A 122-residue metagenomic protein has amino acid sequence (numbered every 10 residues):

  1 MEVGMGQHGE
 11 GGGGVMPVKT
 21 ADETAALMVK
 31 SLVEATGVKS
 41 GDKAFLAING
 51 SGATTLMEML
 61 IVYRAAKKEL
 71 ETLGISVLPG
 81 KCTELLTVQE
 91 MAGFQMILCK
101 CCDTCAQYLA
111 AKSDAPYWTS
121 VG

Functional and structural regions predicted by a protein language model:
M1-L60: Mixed-charge interfacial surface used for oligomerization/domain docking and macromolecular partner engagement
V18-D22, A26-L27, L73, A106 (+1 more regions): Contiguous interface-forming segments/domains that mediate binding rather than catalysis
M28-T36, Y63-G74, L98-D103: Structural signal for hydrophobic packing residues in well-ordered secondary-structure cores of soluble enzyme domains
S40-A44, L73-I75, E90-F94: Short coil/turn connectors at secondary-structure junctions
S51-A66, V88-K100: Short glycine/threonine-rich loop-to-helix capping motif typified by GTGT followed within a few residues by an Asp-Pro
E69-T87: Conserved phosphate-binding/catalytic loops in two-lobed NTP-binding clefts
K81-Y117: C-terminal edge-of-domain segments
S120-G122: Active-site or pore-adjacent capping/gating segments
